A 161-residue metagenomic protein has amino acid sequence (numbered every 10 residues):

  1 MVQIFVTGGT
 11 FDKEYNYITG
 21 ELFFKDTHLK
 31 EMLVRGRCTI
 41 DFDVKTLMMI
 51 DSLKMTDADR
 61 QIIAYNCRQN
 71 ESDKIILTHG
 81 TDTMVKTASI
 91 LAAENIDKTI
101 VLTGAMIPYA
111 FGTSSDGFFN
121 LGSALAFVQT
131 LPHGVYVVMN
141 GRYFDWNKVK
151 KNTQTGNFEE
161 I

Functional and structural regions predicted by a protein language model:
M1-I161: Active-site histidine-anchored catalytic micro-motif
